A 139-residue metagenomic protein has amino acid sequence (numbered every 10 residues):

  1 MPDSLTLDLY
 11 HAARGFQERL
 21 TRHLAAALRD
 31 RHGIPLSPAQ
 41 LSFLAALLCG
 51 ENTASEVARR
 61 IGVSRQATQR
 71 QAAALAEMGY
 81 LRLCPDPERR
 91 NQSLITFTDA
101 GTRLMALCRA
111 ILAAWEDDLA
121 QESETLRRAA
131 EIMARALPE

Functional and structural regions predicted by a protein language model:
M1-D3, T125-E139: C-terminal regulatory/oligomerization modules of transcriptional regulators
M1-I34: N-terminal leader segment of winged-helix/HTH proteins
L7-Y10, R14, G62, T102-R109 (+1 more regions): Short amphipathic alpha-helical segments with heptad-repeat character
R22-Q66: N-terminal helix-turn-helix DNA-binding core of bacterial DNA-binding proteins
L44, V57, A72-M78: Basic amphipathic alpha-helical segments that dock to polyanions
A73-R127, E131: Charged, amphipathic alpha-helical coiled-coil/dimerization segments
